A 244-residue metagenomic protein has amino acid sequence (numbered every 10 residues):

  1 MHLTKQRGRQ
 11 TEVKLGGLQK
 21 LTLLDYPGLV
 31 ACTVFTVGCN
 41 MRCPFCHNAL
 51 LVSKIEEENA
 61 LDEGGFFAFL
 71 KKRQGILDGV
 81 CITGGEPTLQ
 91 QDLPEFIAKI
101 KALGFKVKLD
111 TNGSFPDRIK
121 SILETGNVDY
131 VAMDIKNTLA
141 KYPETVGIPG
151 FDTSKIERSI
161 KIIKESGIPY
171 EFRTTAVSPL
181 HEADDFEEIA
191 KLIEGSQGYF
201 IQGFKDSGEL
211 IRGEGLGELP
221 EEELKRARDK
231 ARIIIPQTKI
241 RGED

Functional and structural regions predicted by a protein language model:
H2-G28, E165, S178-D244: Auxiliary Fe-S-binding modules of radical SAM enzymes
V13-Q19, G38, L51-V52, G65: SEC14/CRAL-TRIO lipid-binding/transfer domains and related phosphoinositide-recognition modules that form deep
G28-L61: Canonical Radical SAM [4Fe-4S] cluster-binding loop centered on the CxxxCxxC motif and its immediate flanking residues
F35, T83-G84, T111: A secondary-structure boundary/capping signal
C43, G84-G85: Conserved phosphate-binding and hydrolysis motifs of nucleotide-dependent enzymes
A49-V80: Conserved alpha-helical substructure of the radical SAM core
L50, G84, I135, G203 (+1 more regions): Residues that line or immediately flank small-molecule/substrate-binding pockets and catalytic motifs
F67-G79, T88-E221: Conserved AdoMet/S-adenosylmethionine-binding subsite of the radical SAM
